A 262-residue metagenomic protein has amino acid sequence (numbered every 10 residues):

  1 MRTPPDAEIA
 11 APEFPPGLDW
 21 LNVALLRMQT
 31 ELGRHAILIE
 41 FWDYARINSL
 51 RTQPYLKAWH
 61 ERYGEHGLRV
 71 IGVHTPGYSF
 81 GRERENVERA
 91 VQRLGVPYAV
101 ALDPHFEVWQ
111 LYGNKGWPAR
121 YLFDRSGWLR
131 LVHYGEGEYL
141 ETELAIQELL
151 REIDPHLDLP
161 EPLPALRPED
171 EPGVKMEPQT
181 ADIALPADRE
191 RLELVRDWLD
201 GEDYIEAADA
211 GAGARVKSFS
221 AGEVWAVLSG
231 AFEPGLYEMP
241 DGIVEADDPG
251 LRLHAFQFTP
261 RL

Functional and structural regions predicted by a protein language model:
M1-L32, L140-L262: Non-globular targeting/processing and membrane-anchoring segments
P12, N48, P54-A58, E65 (+3 more regions): Proline-centered helix-kink/hinge sites
G17-L25, F41-W42, W59, Y63 (+5 more regions): Tryptophan-centric aromatic hotspots in well-structured domains and transmembrane helices
R27-L50, V70: Short active-site neighborhood of thiol/selenol oxidoreductases, capturing the structured segment around
G33-I37, H66-R69, V96-Y98, R125: Loop/turn elements at helix/coil->beta-strand transitions in domains of secreted/extracellular proteins
L50-L94, L102-W109: Structural microenvironment flanking redox-active thiols in thiol-disulfide oxidoreductases
E61-E65, Q92, W128, Q147-P155: Sec-exported extracytoplasmic/periplasmic mature domains
Q92-V96, L102-A145: Thiol/disulfide oxidoreductase modules built on the thioredoxin-like
